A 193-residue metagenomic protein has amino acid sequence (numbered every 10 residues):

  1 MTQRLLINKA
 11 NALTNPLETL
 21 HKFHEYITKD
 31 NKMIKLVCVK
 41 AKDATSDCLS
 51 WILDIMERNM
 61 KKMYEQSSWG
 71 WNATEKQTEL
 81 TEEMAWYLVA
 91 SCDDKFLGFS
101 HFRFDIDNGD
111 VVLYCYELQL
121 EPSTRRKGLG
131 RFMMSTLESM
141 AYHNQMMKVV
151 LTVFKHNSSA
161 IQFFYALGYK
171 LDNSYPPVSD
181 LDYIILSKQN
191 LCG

Functional and structural regions predicted by a protein language model:
Q3-L13, K22-M33, V39-Y116, E121-P122 (+2 more regions): Acetyl-CoA-dependent GNAT
W51-I55, F132, T136, I185: Alpha-helical elements of Rossmann-like donor-binding domains used by nucleotide-donor carbohydrate transfer enzymes
D110-V112, K148, L181-Y183: A generic structural signal for beta-strand entry/edge sites
E121-S123, K127, K155-H156: Active-site acidic-Proline motif in GNAT/NAT acetyltransferases
R126-S139, Q162, A166: Conserved acetyl-CoA-binding loop-helix of GNAT-fold acetyltransferases
A141-T152: Conserved GNAT acetyl-CoA-binding A-motif
T152-V153, Y165-I185: Conserved catalytic-core motifs of GNAT/GCN5-like acyltransferases
